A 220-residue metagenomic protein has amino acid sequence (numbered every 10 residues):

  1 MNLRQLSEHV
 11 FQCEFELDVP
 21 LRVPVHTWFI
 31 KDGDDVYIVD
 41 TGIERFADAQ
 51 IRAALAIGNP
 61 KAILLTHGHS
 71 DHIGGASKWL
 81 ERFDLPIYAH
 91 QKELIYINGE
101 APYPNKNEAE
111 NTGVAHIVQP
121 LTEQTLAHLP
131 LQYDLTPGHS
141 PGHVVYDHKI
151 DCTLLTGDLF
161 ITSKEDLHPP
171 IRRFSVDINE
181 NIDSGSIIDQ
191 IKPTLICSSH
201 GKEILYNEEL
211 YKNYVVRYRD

Functional and structural regions predicted by a protein language model:
N2-A54, V145-G157, T162: Conserved beta-strand hairpin/beta-sheet module of binuclear metal-dependent hydrolase folds, prominently
Q5-S7, Q91-L135, V176, E180-P193: Metallo-beta-lactamase
C13-V19, V39-I43, I63-T66, L131-L135 (+1 more regions): Short, flexible loop segments at the rims of nucleotide/cofactor-binding pockets, characterized by
P20, F46, I73, Y96 (+2 more regions): Conserved protein kinase catalytic core
Y37-V39, L64, I87, T153-L155 (+1 more regions): Residue-level marker for buried hydrophobic side chains located in beta-strands that build the well-ordered beta-sheet
I43-F46, G68-D71, P137-G142, N179: Short beta->alpha connector loops
D48-Q124: Active-site HxH/HxHxD metal-binding segment of metal-dependent hydrolases
L135-P137, P141-Y218: Metallo-beta-lactamase
